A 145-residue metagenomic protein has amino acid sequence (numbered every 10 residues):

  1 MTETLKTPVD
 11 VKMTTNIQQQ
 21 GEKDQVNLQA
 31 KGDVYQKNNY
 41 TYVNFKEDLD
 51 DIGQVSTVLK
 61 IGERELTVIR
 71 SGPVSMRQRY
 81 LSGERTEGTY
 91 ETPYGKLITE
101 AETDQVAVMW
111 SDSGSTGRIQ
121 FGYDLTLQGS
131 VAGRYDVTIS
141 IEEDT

Functional and structural regions predicted by a protein language model:
T2-Q120, D124, S130-A132, D144-T145: N-terminal intrinsically disordered, cationic/polar leader segments that include organellar targeting peptides
Y135: Charged phosphate-binding loop/patch that engages nucleotide di/tri-phosphates or the phosphate backbone of nucleic
I139-I141: A short acidic/small-residue loop/turn micro-motif
